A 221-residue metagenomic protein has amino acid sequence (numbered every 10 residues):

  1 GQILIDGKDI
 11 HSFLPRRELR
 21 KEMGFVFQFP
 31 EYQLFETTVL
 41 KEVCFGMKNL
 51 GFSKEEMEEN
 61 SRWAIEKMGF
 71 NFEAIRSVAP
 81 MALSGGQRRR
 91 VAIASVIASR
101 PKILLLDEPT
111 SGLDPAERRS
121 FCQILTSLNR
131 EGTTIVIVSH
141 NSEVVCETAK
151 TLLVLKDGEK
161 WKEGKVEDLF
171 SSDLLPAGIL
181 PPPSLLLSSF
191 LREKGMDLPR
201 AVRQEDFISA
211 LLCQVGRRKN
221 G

Functional and structural regions predicted by a protein language model:
Q2-E18: ABC ATPase NBD Q-loop/coupling interface
A79-L83, Q87: Conserved ABC ATPase signature
I93: Hydrophobic anchor residue at the start of the ABC signature
R100: Conserved catalytic motifs of ABC-family nucleotide-binding domains
L104-D107: Catalytic Walker B motif of ABC-type/P-loop ATPase nucleotide-binding domains
S139-H140: H-loop/switch region of ABC-family ATPase nucleotide-binding domains
E159-P181: Conserved beta-strand-loop-alpha-helix hinge in the C-terminal portion of ABC ATPase nucleotide-binding domains
